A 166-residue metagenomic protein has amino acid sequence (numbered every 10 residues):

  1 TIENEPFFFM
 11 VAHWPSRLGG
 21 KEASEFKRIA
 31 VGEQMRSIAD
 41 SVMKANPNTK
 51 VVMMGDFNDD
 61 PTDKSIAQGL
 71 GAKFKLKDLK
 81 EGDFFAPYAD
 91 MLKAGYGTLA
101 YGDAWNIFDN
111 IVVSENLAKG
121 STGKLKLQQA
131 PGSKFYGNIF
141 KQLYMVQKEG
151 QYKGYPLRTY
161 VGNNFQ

Functional and structural regions predicted by a protein language model:
T1-S16: Beta-strand-turn-beta hairpins that frame and shape the catalytic cleft of phosphate-ester-processing enzymes
F7, K27-A30, V112: Local beta-strand/beta-hairpin segments that build beta-sheet-rich folds
W14, D56-F57: Active-site metal-binding loops of divalent metal-dependent hydrolases
P15-L18, P61: Feature marks short, surface-exposed loop/turn motifs that line or immediately flank catalytic pockets and channel
L18-R28, M53-M54, Y96-L99: Second-shell loop/turn segments in exported
K27-Q34, N164: Soluble or luminal CAZymes and related metallo-dependent hydrolases
V31-M54: His/acidic metal-ligating clusters that form di-metal
M43-T49, D59-Q166: Metal-dependent phosphoester-hydrolase catalytic domains
